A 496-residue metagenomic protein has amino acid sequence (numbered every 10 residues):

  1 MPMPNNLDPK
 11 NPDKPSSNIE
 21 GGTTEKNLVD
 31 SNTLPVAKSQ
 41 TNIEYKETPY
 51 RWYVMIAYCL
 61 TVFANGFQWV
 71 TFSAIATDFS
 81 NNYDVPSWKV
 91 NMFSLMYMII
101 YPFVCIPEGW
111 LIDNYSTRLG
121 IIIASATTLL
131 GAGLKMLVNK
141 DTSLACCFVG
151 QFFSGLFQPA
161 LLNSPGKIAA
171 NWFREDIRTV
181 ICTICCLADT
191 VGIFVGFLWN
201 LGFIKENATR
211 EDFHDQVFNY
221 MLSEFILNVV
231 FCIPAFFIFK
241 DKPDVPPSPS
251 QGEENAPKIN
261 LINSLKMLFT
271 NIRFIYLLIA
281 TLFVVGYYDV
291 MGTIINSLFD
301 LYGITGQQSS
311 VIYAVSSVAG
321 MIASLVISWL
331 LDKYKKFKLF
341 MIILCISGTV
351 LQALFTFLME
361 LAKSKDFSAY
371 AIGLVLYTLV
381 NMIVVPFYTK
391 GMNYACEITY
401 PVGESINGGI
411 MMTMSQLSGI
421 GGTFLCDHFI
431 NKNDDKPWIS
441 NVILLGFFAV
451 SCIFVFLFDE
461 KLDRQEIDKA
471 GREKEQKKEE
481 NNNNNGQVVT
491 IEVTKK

Functional and structural regions predicted by a protein language model:
P2-F67: Cytosolic juxtamembrane N-terminal segment immediately preceding the first transmembrane helix of multi-pass
F72-S73, N271-S324, Y388, G422-T423: Extracytoplasmic gate region of multi-pass secondary transporters
F103-L144: Conserved MFS/SLC helix-loop-helix module at the cytosolic interface between two early adjacent transmembrane helices
F103-T117, A323-K336, I430: Helix-to-loop junctions at the C-terminal end of transmembrane segments in multipass secondary transporters
G131, L144-A160, L282, D366-P386: Hydrophobic core of transmembrane alpha-helices in multi-pass small-molecule transporters, especially MFS/SLC-type
F148-A188: Cytoplasmic helix-loop-helix junction between adjacent transmembrane helices in 12-TM secondary transporters
I177-K205, M412-T423: Glycine-rich segments within core transmembrane alpha-helices of 12-TM secondary carriers
F337-G391: C-terminal transmembrane helical hairpin of 12-TM major facilitator-type secondary transporters
